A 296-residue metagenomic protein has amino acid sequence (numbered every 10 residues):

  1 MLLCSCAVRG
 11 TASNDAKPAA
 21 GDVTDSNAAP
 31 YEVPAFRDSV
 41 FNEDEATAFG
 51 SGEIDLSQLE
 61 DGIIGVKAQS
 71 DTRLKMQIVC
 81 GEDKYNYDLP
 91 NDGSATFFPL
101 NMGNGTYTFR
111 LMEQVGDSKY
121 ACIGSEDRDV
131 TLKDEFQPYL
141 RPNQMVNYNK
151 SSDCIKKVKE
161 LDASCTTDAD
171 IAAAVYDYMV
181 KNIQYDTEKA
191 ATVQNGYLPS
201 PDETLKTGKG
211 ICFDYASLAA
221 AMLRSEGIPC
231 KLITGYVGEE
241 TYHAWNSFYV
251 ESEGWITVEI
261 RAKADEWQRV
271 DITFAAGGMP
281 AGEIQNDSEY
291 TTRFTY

Functional and structural regions predicted by a protein language model:
L2-T167, W255-V258, D287, T291-Y296: N-terminal accessory/pre-domain segments preceding catalytic cores
G52-I54, E188-Q194, C212-F213, S217: Short N-terminal helix-initiation segments at or just after the protein's N-terminus
Q144-T207, I256, D265, V270-G278 (+2 more regions): Secondary-structure boundary elements
I171-V175, G208-L223: Active-site nucleophilic cysteine motif
A190, L198, K209, L232-E239: Catalytic cysteine-centered active-site loop
D214-Y296: Hydrophobic/aromatic-rich core segments of domains that either
